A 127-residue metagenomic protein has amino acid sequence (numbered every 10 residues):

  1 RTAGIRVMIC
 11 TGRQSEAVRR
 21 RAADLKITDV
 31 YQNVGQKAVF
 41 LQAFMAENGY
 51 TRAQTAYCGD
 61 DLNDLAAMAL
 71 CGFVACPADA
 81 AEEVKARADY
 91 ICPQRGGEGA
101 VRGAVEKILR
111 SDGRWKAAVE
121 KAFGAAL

Functional and structural regions predicted by a protein language model:
R1-R21, Y31-Q32, M68: Substrate-recognition element of Asp-dependent hydrolases with the DxDx(T/V) motif
D24-L25, D29-Y31, A38-L127: Mg2+-dependent phosphoryl-transfer enzymes with acidic/Ser/Thr/Gly-rich catalytic loops
